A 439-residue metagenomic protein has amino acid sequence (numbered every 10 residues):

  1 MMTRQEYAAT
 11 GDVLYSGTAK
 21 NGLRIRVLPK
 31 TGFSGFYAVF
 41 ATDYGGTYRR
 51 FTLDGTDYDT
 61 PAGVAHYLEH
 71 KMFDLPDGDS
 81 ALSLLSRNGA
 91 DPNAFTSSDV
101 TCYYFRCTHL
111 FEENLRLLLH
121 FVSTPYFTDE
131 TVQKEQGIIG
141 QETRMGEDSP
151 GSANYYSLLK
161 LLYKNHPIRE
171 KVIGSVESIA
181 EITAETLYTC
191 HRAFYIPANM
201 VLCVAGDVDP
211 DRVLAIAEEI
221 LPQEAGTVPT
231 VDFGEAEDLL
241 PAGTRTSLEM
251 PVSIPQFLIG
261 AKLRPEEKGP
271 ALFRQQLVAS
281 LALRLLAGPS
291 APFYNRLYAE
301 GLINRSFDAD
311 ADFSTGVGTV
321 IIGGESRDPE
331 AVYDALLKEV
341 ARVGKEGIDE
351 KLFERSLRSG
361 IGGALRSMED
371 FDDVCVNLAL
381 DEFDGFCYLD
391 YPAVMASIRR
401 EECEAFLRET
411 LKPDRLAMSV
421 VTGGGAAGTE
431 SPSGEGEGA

Functional and structural regions predicted by a protein language model:
M1-S80, Y188-R296, L416-A439: His/Glu-rich zincin catalytic helix
M2-Y15, L161-M200, G234-A236, A364 (+1 more regions): Histidine-acidic residue clusters that define the catalytic metal-binding segment of zinc metallopeptidase domains
D54-G55, K71, C102-R106, Y126 (+4 more regions): Second-shell loop/turn segments in exported
P76-C190, D211, N304, A335-K338 (+4 more regions): Acidic/histidine-enriched segments that form metal/cofactor-coordinating and catalytic pocket/exosite environments
V201-V204, V343, E354-A439: C-terminal regions of mature proteins
V228-G234, R296, D308-D310, E346-S356: Flexible, glycine/charged-enriched surface loops at secondary-structure junctions
L258-P265, R284-S326: A structural supersecondary motif
T315-S359: C-terminal structural cap/anchor segments
